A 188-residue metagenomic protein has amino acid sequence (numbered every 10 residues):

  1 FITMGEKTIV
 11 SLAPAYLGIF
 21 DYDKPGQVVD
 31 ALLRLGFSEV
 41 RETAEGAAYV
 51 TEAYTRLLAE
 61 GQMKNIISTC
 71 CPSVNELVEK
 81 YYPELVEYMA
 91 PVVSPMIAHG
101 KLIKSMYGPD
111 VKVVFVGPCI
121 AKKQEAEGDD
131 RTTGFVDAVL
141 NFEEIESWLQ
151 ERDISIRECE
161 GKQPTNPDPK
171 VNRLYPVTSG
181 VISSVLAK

Functional and structural regions predicted by a protein language model:
F1-K188: Iron-sulfur-associated redox domains of electron-transfer enzymes in respiratory and anaerobic energy metabolism
